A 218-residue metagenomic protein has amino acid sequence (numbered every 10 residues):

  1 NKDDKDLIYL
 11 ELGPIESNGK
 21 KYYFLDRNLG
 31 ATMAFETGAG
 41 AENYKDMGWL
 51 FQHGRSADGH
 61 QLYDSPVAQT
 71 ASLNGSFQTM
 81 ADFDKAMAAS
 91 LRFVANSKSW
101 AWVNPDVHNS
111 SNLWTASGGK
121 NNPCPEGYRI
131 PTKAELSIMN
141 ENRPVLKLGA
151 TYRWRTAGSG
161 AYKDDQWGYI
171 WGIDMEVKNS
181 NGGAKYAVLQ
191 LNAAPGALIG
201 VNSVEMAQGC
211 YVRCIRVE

Functional and structural regions predicted by a protein language model:
N1-G118, M206-E218: Short, compositionally biased
S17, D26-A31, S97-E218: C-terminal, surface-exposed recognition/capping segments
